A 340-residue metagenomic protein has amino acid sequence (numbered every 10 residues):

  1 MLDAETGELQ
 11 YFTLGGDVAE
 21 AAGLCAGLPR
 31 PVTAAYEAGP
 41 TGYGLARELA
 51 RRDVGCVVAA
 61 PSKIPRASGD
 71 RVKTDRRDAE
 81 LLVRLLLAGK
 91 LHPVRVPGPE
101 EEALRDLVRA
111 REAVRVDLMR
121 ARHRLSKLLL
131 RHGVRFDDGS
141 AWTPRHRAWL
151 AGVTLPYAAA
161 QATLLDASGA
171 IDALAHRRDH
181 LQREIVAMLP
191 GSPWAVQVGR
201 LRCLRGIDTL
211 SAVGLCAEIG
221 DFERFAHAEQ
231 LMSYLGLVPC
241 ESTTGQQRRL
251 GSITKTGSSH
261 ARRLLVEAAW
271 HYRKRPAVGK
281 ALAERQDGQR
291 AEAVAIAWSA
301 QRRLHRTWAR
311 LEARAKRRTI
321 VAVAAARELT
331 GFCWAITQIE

Functional and structural regions predicted by a protein language model:
M1-E340: A detector of single, family-specific signature residues that are central to catalytic or substrate-handling motifs
